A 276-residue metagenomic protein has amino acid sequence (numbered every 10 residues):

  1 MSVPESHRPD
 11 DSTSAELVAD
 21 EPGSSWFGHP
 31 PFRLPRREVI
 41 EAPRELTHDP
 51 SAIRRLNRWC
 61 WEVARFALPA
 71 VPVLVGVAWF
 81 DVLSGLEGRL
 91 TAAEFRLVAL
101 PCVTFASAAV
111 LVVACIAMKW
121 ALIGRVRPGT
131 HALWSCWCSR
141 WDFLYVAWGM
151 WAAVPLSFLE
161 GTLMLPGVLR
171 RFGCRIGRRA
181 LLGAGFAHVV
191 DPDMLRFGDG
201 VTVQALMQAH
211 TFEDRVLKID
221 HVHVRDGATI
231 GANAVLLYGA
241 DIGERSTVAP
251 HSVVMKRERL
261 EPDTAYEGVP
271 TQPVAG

Functional and structural regions predicted by a protein language model:
M1-L68, L195-R196, T202-G276: Glycine-rich hexapeptide-repeat left-handed beta-helix
S24-G173, E261-G276: Terminal amphipathic alpha-helical/low-complexity segments used for targeting or macromolecular assembly
S157-E160, F172, D193, D199 (+1 more regions): Alpha-helix N-cap/loop-to-helix boundary motif
F158-L163, L181-A184, H210-T211: Conserved short histidine dyad/triad with adjacent acidic residue
P166-G167, H188, F212-L217: Active-site-adjacent structural elements in folded domains
L181, F186-A187, D193, G200-T202: Soluble catalytic regions of membrane-associated enzymes that act on cell-envelope and secretory-pathway components
